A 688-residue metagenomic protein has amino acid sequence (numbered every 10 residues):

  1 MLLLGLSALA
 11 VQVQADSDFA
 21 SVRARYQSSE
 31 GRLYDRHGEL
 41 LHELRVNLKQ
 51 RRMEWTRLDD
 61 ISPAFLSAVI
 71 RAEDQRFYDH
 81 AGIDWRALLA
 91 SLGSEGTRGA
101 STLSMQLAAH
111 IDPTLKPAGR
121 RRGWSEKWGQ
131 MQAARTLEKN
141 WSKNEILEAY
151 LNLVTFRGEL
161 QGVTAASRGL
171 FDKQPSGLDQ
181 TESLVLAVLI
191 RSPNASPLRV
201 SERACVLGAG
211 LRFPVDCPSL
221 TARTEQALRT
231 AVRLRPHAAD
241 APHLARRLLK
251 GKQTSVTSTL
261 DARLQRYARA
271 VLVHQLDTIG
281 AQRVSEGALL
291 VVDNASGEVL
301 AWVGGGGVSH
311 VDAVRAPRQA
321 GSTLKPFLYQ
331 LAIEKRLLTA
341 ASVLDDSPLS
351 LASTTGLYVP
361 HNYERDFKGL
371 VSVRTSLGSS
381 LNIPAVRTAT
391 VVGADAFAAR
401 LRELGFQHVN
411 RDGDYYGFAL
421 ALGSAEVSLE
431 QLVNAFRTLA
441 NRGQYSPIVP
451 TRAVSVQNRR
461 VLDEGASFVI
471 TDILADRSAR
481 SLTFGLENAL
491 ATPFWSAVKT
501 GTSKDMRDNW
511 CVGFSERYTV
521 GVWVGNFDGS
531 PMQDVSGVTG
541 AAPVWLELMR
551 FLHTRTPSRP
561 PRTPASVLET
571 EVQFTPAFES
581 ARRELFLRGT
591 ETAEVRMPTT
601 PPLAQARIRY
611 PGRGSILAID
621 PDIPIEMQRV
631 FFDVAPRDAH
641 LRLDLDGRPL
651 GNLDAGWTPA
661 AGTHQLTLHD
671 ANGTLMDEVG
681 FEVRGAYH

Functional and structural regions predicted by a protein language model:
L9-S91, E95-G96, T164, G177-Q253: Membrane-proximal periplasmic segments of bacterial cell-envelope enzymes, especially penicillin-binding proteins
V13-A15, A20-S21, Y34, P214-A238 (+4 more regions): Soluble, non-transmembrane domains of envelope/secretory-pathway proteins that act on or interact with carbohydrate
E30-L44, I61, A281-G307, A399-L404: A short, well-structured edge-of-sheet supersecondary motif
S67-I70, D74, A268, S296-G297 (+6 more regions): Active-site SXXK
G93-A118, R233-H237, H243, R247 (+4 more regions): Conserved catalytic neighborhood of penicillin-recognizing serine enzymes
A100-R266, A399-D414, F418-G423, R437: Non-catalytic, structured segments within soluble enzyme domains
A134, E138, I190-G208, K252-L264 (+6 more regions): Active-site loop and adjoining helix of the penicillin-binding protein/serine DD-peptidase-beta-lactamase fold
S258-A281, V291, W302-A313, L324 (+4 more regions): A penicillin-recognizing enzyme superfamily signal
